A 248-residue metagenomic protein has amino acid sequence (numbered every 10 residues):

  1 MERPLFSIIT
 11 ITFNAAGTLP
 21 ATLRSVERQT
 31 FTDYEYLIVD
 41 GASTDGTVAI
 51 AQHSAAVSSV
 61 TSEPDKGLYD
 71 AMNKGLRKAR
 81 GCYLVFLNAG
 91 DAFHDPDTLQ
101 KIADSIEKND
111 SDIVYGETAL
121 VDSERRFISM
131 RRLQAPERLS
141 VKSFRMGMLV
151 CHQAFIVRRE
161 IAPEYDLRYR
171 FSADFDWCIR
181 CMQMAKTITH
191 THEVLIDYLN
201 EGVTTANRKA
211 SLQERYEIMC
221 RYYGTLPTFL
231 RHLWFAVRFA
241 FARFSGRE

Functional and structural regions predicted by a protein language model:
M1-R28: N-proximal low-complexity "stem/linker" segments adjacent to membrane-targeting elements
P4-S7, E35, D176: Cell-envelope/extracellular polymer assembly enzymes that use nucleotide-activated donors
G17-P20, D45-H53: Acidic helix N-cap motif at the loop->helix transition within catalytic regions of sugar-transfer enzymes
T32, D40-A49, N88: A conserved acidic beta->alpha catalytic loop
S62-A79: Glycine-rich, basic loop-to-helix element that forms the pyrophosphate-binding segment of sugar-nucleotide handling
L84: Short aromatic/hydrophobic "clamp" motif used to bind/position activated sugar donors
P96-I128: Conserved donor NDP-sugar-binding/catalytic core segment of glycosyltransferases
M130-E214: Conserved nucleotide-sugar donor-binding catalytic segment
